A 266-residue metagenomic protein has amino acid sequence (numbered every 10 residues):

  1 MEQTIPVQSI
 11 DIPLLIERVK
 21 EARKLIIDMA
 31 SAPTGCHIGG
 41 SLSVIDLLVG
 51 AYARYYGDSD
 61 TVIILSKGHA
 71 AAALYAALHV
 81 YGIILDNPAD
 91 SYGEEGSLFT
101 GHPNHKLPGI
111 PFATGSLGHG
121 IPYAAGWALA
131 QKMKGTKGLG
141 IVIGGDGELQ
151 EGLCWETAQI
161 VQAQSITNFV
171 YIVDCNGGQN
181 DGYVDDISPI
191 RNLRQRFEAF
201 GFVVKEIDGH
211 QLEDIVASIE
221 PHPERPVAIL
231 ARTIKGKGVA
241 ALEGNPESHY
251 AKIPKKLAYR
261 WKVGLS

Functional and structural regions predicted by a protein language model:
E2-L14: Non-catalytic, mobile gating and regulatory segments of ester bond hydrolases
R18-G35, D174-N176: N-terminal capping segment at the start of a domain
M29, S41-A163: Cofactor-binding active-site loop characterized by glycine-rich and histidine/acidic residues
T61-I63, G138-V142, F169, E224-T233: Generic beta-sheet signal
Y75-A77, L153-W155, D181-D185, V239-G244: Short acidic, glycine/serine/threonine-rich loops at helix termini
T136, D185-S218, V263-G264: Conserved thiamine diphosphate
E151-N176, P226, L230-R232: A short alpha/beta connector and helix-capping loop motif
L212-S266: Glycine/aspartate-rich loop-and-adjacent alpha/beta segment that forms the canonical ThDP
